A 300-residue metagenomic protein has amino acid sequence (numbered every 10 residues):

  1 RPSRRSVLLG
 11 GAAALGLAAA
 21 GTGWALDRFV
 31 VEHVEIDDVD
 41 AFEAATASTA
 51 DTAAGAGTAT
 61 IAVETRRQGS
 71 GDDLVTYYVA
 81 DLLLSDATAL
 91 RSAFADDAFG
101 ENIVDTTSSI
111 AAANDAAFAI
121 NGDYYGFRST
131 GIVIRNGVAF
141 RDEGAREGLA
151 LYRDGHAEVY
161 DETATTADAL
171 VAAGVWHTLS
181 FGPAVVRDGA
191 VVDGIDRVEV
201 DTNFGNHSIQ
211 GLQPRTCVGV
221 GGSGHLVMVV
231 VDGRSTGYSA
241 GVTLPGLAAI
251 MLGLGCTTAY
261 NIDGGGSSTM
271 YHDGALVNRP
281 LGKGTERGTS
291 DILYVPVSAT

Functional and structural regions predicted by a protein language model:
R4-G148, H156-Y160: Zymogen propeptides
A95-F99, A164-A167, V231-S235: Short, solvent-exposed aromatic-acidic interface loops
Y125-I209: Active-site-adjacent helix-turn-beta-strand microarchitecture at beta-sheet edges that either contains or buttresses
R128-R153, D201-T257, S267-T300: Conserved, well-ordered active-site substructure
Y260: A short glycine-rich, hydrophobically flanked beta-strand micro-motif that places a catalytic Asp/Glu for divalent metal
